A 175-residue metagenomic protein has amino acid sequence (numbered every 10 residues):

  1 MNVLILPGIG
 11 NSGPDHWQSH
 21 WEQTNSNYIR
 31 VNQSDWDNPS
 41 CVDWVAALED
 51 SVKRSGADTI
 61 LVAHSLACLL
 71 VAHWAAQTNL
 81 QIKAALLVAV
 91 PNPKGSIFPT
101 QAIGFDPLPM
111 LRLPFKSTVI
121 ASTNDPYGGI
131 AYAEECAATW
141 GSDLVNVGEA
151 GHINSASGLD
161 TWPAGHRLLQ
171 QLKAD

Functional and structural regions predicted by a protein language model:
M1-A57: Active-site catalytic motif of lipid deacylating hydrolases and related acyltransferases
G8, Q33-W36, L86-G95: Active-site nucleophile loop of the alpha/beta-hydrolase fold
N11-S12, K94, T123-G128: Acidic catalytic loop of the alpha/beta-hydrolase fold
E22, T123-S142: Conserved loop-alpha-helix segment in the C-terminal half of the alpha/beta-hydrolase fold that carries the catalytic
N27-I29, A138-N154: Catalytic histidine neighborhood in serine/cysteine hydrolases with alpha/beta-hydrolase-type architecture
P39-V42, A150-T161: Catalytic histidine-centered segment of alpha/beta-hydrolase-like enzymes
L61-A72: Gly/Ala-rich beta-loop-alpha elbow adjacent to hydrolase catalytic centers
L113, T118-A121, D125: Short beta-strand/loop motif that positions the catalytic acidic residue of the alpha/beta-hydrolase fold
